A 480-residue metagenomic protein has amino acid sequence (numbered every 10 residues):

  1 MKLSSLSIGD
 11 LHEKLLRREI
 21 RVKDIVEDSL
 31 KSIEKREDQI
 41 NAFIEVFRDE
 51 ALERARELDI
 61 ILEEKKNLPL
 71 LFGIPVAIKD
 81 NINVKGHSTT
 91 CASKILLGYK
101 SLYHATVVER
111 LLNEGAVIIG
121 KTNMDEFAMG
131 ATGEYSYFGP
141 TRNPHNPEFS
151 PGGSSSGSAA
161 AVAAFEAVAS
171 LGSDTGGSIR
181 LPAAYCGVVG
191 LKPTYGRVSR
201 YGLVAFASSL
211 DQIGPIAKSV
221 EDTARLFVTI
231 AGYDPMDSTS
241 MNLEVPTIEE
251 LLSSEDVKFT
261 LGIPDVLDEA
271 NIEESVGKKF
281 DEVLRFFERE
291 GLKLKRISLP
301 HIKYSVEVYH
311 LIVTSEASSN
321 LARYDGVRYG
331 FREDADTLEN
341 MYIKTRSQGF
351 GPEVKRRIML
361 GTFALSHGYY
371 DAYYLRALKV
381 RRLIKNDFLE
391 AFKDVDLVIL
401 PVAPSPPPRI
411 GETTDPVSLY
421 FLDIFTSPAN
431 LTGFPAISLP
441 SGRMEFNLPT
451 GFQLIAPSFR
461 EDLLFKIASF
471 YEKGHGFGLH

Functional and structural regions predicted by a protein language model:
M1-L52, E282, R289-G291, F363 (+1 more regions): An N-terminal boundary/leader segment
R18, S29, G73, N113 (+4 more regions): Glycine-rich, small-residue loops and helix-cap segments that act as flexible hinges at active-site edges
S29, A51, G73, K79 (+6 more regions): Conserved hydrophobic/aromatic pocket- or pore-lining residues that grip, position, or stack substrates in active sites
K35, A164-S170, T175-A270, D281-E290 (+2 more regions): Structural helix-boundary/capping segments
N41, S238-V245, F259-T260, P264-V266 (+3 more regions): Flexible, acidic loop-helix segments that line cofactor/substrate-binding pockets
N41, V168, D396-V398: Conserved acidic residues
E64-I74, P246-L261, V395, I399: Flexible, low-complexity linker/loop segments at domain and module junctions
L71-I213, P264-V266, S315, L400-V417: Short glycine/serine-rich loop/turn segments
